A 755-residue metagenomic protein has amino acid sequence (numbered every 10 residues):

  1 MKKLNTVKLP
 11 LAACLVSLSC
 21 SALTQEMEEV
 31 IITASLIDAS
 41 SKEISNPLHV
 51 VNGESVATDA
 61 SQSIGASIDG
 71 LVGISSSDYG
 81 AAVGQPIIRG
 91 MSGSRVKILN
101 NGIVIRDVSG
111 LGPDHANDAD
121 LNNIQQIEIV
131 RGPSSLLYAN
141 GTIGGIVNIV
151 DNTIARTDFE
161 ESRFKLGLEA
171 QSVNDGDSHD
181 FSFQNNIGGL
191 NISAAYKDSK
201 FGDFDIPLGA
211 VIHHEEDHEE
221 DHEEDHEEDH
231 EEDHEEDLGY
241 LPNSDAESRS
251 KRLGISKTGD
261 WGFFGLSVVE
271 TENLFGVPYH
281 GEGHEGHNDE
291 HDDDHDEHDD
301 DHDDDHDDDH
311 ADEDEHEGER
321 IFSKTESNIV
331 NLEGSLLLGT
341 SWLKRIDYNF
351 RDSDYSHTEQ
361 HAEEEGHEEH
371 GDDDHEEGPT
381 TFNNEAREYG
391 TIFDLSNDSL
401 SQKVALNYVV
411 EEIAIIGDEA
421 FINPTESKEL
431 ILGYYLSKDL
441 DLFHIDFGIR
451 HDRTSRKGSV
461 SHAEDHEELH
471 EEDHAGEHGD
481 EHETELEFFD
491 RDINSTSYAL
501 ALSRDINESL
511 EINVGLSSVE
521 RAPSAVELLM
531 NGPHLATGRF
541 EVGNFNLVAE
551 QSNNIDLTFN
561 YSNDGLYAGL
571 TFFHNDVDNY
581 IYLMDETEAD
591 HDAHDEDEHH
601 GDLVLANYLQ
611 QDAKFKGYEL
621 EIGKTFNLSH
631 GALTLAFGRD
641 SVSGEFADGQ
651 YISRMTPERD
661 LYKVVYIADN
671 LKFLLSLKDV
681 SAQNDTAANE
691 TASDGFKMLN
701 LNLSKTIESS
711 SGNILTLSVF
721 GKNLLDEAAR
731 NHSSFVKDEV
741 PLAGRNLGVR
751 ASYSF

Functional and structural regions predicted by a protein language model:
V104-P133: Short acidic/polar hinge/loop motifs at secondary-structure boundaries that mediate gating or recognition
N123-Q125, R131, L136-I212, D245-R249 (+2 more regions): Outer-membrane beta-barrel translocator/receptor signature
S172-K200, H213-P278, F322-L343, S396-L400 (+3 more regions): Transmembrane beta-barrel wall of Gram-negative outer-membrane proteins
P242-S244, S248, F263-I346, F350-A386 (+3 more regions): Flexible loop and strand-edge segments within Gram-negative outer membrane beta-barrel domains
G281-E285, H310, R453-E468, E472-E483 (+6 more regions): Surface-exposed extracellular loop regions of Gram-negative outer-membrane beta-barrel proteins, predominantly
G318-E333, G339, T484-A501, D505 (+7 more regions): Outer-membrane beta-barrel signature, preferentially recognizing the C-terminal barrel domain of Gram-negative
D439-L442, F573-V577, E586-A589, A593-T686: Gram-negative outer-membrane beta-barrel transporters
E520-R521, D578, K705-F755: C-terminal beta-signal and adjacent terminal beta-strands/loops of Gram-negative outer-membrane beta-barrel proteins
